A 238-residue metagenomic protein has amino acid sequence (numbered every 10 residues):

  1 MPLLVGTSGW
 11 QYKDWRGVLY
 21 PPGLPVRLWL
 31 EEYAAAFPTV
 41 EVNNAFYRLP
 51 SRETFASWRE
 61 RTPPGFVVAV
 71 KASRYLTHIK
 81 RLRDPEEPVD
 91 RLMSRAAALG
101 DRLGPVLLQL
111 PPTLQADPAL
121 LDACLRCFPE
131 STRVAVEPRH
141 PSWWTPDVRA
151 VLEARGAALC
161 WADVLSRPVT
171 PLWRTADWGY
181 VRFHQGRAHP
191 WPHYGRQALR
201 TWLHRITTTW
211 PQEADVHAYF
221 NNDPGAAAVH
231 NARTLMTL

Functional and structural regions predicted by a protein language model:
M1-L238: Residues lining hydrophobic/aromatic ligand-binding pockets adjacent to catalytic sites
